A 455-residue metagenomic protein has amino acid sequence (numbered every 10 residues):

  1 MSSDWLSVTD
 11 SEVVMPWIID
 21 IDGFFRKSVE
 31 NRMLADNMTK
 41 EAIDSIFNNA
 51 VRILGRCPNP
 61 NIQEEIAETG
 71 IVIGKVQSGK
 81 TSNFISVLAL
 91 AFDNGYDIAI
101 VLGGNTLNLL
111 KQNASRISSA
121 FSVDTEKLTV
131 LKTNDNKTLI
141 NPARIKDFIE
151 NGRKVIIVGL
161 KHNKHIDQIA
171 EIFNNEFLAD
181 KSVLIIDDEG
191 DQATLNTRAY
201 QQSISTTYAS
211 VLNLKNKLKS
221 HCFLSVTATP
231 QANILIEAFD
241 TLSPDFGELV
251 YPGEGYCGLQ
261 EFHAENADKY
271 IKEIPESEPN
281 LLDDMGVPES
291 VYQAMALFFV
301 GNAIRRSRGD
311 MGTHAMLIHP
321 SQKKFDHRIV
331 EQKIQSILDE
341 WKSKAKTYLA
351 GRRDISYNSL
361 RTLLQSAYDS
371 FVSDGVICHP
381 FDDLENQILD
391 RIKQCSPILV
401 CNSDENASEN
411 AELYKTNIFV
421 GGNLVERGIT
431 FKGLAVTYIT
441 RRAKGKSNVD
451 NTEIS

Functional and structural regions predicted by a protein language model:
R32-I73: Conserved pre-motif I regulatory segment
N83, V87: Hydrophobic positions on the alpha1 helix immediately C-terminal to the Walker A/P-loop
D97-F121, A228, Q322: Conserved Walker A/P-loop ATP-binding site and its immediately adjacent core in helicase/helicase-like ATPase domains
A114, V123-K137, S182-G190, G309-I418: Conserved C-terminal RecA-like helicase domain
N136-I186, T194-L214, G421-G422: Conserved RecA-like ASCE ATPase "motif II neighborhood" in helicase/translocase motors
K181-D187, D191-Q192, T197-R308, A315-L317 (+1 more regions): Conserved P-loop NTPase catalytic core
N417-V420, V425-R442: A short beta-strand element within the Helicase C-terminal
G445-S455: Conserved SF2 helicase motif VI
